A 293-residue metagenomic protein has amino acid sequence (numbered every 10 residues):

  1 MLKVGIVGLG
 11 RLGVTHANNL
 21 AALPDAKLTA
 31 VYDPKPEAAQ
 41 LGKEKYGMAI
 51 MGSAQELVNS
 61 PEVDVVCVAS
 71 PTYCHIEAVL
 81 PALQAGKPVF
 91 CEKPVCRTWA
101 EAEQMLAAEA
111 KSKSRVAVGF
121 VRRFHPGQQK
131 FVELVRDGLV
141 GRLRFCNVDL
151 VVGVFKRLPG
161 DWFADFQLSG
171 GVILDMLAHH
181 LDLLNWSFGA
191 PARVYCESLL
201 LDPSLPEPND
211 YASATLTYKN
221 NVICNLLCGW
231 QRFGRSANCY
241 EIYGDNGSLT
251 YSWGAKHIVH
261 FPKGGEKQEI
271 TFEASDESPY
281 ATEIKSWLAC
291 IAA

Functional and structural regions predicted by a protein language model:
M1-K45: N-terminal Rossmann-like dinucleotide-binding module
A26-L28, V63, L143, P191: Core-facing hydrophobic residues within beta-strands of well-ordered domains
A30, D64-V65, F145, I223: Short, Asp-centered acidic motifs that coordinate Mg2+ and/or phosphate in catalytic or ligand-binding sites
G47-A54: Conserved SAM-binding strand-loop segment of SAM-dependent methyltransferases
V65-T72, I76-R123, G138: Beta-strand-loop-alpha-helix segment that lines the small-molecule cofactor/substrate pocket of alpha/beta enzymes
R122-P206: Predominantly a Rossmann-like dinucleotide-binding segment in NAD(P)-dependent oxidoreductases
L181-K256, A281-A293: Contiguous beta-strand/loop segments that form the cofactor/metal-binding neighborhood of enzyme cores
